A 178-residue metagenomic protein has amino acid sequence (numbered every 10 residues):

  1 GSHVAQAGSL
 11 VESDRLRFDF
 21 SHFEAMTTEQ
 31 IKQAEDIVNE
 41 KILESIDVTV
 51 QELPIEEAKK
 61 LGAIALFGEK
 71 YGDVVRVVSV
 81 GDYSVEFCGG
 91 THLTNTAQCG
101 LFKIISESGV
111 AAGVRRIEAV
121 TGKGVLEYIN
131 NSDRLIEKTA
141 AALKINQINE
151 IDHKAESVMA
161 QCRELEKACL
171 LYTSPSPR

Functional and structural regions predicted by a protein language model:
G1-A5, S13, T28, A97-S174 (+1 more regions): Terminal appendage regions of diverse proteins
H3, E12, F20-V110: Non-catalytic interaction/regulatory segments
G8: Flexible active-site lid/hinge loop adjacent to a nucleotide/diphosphate and Mg2+-phosphate binding pocket
